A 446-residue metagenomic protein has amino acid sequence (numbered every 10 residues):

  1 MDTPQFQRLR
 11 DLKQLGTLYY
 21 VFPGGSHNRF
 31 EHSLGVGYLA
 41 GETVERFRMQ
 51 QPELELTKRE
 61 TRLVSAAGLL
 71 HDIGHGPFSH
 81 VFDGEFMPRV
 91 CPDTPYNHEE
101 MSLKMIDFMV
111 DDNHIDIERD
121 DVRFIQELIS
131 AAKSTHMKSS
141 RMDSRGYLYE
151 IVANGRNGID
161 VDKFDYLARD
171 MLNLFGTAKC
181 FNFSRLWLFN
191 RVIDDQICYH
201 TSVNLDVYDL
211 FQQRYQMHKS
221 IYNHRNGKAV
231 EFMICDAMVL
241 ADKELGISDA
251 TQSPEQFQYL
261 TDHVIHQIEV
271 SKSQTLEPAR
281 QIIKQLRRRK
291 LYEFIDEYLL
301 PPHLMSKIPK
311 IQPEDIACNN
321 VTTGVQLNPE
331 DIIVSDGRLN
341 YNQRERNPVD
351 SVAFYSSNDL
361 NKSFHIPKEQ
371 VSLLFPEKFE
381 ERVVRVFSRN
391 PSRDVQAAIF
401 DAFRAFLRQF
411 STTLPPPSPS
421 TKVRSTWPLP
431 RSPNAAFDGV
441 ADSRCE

Functional and structural regions predicted by a protein language model:
M1-A66, G74-Y298, P302-M305: Sequence-structural signature of the catalytic-core scaffold of metal-dependent phosphohydrolases that act on
C235, L245-E446: Terminal helices and disordered tails flanking the catalytic cores of nucleotide-processing hydrolases
